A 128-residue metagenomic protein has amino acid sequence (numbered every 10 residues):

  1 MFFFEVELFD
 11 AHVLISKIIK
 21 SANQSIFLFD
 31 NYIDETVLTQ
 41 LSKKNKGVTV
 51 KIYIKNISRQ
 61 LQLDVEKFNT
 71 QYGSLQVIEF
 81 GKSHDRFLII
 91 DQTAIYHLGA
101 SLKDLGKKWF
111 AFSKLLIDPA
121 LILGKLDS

Functional and structural regions predicted by a protein language model:
M1-H12, S21, F27-S128: PLD/PLD-like phosphodiesterase catalytic module centered on the HKD motif
